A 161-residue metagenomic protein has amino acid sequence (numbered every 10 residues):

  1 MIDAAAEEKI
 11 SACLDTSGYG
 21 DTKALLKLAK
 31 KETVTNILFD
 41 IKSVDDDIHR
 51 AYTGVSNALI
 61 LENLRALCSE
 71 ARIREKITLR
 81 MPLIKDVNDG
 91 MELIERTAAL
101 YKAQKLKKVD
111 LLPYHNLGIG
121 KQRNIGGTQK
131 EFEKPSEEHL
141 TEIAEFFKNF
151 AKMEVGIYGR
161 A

Functional and structural regions predicted by a protein language model:
M1-L112, L117: Conserved AdoMet/S-adenosylmethionine-binding subsite of the radical SAM
K85-A161: Auxiliary Fe-S-binding modules of radical SAM enzymes
